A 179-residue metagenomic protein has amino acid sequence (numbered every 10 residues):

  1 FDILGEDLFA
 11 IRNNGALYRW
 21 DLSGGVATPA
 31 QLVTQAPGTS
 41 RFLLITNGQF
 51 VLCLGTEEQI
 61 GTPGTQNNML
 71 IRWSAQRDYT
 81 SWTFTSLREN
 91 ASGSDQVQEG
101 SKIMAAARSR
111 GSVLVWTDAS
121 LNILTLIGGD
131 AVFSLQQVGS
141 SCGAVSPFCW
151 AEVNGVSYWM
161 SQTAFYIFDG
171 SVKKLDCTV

Functional and structural regions predicted by a protein language model:
F1-L4, A36-G48, Q96-S109, S146-V153: Structural signature of eukaryotic scaffold interfaces centered on beta-propeller domains
F1-Q49, G55-E57: Disordered, low-complexity "stalk" and linker segments at domain junctions of extracellular and cell-surface proteins
I11, C53-L54, W116, M160: Residue-level marker for isolated small/hydroxyl-bearing positions within beta-strands of beta-sheet-rich domains
N13-N14, N47, N67-N68, N90 (+2 more regions): Detector for Asparagine
Y18-Q31, T62-G93, L124-F133, I167-V179: Surface-exposed loop/turn elements that mediate protein-protein interactions on large endomembrane-trafficking
S23-G24, P37, N47, I60-P63 (+4 more regions): Feature targets compositionally biased, intrinsically disordered low-complexity regions with long contiguous runs
L52-T62, S157-Y158: Elongated fiber/stalk and passenger scaffolds
E99-V179: Beta-sheet-dominated scaffold domains
